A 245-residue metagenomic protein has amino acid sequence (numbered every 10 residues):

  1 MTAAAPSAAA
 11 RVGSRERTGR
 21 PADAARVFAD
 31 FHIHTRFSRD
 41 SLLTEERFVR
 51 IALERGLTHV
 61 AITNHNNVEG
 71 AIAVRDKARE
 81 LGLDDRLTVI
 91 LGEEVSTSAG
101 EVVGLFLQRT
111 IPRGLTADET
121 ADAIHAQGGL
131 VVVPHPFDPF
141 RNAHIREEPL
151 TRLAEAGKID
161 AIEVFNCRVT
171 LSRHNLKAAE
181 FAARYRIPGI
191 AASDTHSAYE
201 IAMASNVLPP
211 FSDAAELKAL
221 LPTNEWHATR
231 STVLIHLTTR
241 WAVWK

Functional and structural regions predicted by a protein language model:
T2-I51, E69-A78, D84-D85, I90-L91 (+4 more regions): Charged catalytic cores and adjacent phosphate/nucleic-acid-binding surfaces used for phosphate/nucleic-acid chemistry
F48-E69, G129-V132: Divalent metal-dependent hydrolysis catalytic cores, especially in the metallo-beta-lactamase
R113, V132-V133: Short secondary-structure capping/junction motifs at helix and strand boundaries
P134-D138: Acidic/Gly/His-enriched mid-domain segments of enzyme catalytic cores or analogous surface patches that mediate
